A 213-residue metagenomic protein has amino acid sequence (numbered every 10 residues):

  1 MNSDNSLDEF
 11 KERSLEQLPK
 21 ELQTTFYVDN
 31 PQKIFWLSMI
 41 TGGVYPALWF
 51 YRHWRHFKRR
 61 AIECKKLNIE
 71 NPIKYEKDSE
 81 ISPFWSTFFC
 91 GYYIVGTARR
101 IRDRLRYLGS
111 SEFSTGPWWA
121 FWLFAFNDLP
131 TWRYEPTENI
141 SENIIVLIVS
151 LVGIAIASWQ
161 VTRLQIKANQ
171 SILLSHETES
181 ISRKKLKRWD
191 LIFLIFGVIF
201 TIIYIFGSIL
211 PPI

Functional and structural regions predicted by a protein language model:
M1-E9: N-terminal acidic, proline/glycine-rich, low-complexity intrinsically disordered segments
S3, Y134-I140: Catalytic cores of transferase enzymes with a strong primary signal for eukaryotic protein kinases
D8-P136, A157-V198: Membrane-interface extramembranous regions at the lipid-water interface
M39, N143-A155: Alpha-helical transmembrane segments
I202-I213: Juxtamembrane boundary at the C-terminal end of a transmembrane helix
